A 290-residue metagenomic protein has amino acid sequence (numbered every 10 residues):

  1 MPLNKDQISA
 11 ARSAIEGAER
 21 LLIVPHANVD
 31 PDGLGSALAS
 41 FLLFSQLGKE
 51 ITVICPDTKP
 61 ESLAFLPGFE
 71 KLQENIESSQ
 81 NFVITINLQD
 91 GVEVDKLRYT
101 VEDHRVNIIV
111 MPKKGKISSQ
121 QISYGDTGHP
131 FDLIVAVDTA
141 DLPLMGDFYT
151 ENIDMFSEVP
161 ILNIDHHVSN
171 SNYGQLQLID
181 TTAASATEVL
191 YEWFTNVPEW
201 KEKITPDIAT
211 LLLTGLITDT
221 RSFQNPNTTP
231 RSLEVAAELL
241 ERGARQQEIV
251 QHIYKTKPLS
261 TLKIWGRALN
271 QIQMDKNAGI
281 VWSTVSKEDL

Functional and structural regions predicted by a protein language model:
M1-R267, Q273-L290: Replace "Mg2+/Mn2+-dependent" with "divalent metal-dependent
